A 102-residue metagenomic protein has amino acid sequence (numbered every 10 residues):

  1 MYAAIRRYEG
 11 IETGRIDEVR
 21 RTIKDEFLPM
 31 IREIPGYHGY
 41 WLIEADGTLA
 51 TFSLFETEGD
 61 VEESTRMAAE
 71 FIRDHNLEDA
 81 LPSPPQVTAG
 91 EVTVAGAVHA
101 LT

Functional and structural regions predicted by a protein language model:
M1-A50, E56-F71, L77-T102: Short S/T/G/P-rich N-terminal loop/turn motif that feeds into the first structured element of a domain
